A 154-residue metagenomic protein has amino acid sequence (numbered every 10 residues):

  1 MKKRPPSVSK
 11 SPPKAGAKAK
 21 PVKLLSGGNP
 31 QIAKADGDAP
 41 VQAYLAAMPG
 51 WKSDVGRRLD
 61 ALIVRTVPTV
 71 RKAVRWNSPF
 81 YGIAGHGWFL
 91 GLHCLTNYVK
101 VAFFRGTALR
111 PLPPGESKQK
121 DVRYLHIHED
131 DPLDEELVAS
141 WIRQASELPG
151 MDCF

Functional and structural regions predicted by a protein language model:
M1-F154: Charge-dense, helix-prone N-terminal extensions
